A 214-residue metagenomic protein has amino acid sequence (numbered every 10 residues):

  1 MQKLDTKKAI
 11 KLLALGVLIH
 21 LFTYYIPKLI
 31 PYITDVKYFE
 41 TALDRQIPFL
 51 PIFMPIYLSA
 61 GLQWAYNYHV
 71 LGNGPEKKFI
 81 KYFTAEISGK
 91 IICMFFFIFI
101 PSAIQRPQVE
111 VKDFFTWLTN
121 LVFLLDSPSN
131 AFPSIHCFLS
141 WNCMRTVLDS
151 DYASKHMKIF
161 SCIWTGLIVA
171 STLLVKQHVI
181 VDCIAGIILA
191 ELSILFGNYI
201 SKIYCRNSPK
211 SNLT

Functional and structural regions predicted by a protein language model:
M1-W64, E110, T119: N-terminal transmembrane-helix/juxtamembrane module of multi-pass inner/ER membrane proteins
L21-Y25, K90-F96, I163-L174: Aromatic-anchored segments of alpha-helical transmembrane domains
I30-D44, G72-M157, Y204-T214: Membrane-interface loops
M54-N67, I91, L139-N142: Hydrophobic alpha-helical transmembrane segments
C93-I100, S171-H178, S193-Y204: Juxtamembrane membrane-interface segments at transmembrane alpha-helix termini
P128-F132, L167-L195: Interfacial helix-loop-helix junctions of multi-pass membrane proteins
M144-L148, A190-N198: Hydrophobic transmembrane alpha-helices
